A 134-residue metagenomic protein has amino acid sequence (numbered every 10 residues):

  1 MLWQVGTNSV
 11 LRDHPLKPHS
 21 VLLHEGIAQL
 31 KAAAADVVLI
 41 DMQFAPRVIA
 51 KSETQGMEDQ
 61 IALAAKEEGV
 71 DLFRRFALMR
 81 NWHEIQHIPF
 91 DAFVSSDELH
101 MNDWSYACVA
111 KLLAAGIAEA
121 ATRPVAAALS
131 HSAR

Functional and structural regions predicted by a protein language model:
M1-A133: Alpha-helical cap/lid subdomain in secreted, periplasmic, or secretory-pathway luminal O-acyl-processing enzymes
